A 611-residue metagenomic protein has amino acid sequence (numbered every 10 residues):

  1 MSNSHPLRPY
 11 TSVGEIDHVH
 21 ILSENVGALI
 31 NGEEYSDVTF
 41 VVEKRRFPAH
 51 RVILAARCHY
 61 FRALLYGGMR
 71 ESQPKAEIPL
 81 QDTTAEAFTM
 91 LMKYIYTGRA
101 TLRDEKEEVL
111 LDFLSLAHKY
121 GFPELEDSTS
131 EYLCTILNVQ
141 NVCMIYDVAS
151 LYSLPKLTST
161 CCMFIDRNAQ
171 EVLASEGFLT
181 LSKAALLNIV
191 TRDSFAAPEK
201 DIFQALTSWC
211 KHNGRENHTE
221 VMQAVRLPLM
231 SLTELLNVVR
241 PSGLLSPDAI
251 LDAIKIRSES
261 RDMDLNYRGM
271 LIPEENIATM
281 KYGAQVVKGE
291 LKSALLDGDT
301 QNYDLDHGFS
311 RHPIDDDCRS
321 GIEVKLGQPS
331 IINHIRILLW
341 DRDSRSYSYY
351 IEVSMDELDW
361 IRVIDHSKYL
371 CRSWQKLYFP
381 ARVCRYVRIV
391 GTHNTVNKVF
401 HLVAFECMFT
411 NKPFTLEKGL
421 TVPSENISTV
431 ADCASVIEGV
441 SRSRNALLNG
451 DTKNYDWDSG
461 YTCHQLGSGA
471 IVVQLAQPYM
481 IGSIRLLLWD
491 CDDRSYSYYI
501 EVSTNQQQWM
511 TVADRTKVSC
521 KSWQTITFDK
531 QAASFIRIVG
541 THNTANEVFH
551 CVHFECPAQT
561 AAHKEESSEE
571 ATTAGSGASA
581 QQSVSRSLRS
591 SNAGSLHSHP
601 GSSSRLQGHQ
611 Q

Functional and structural regions predicted by a protein language model:
M1-A55, E86, M90-E107: N-terminal BTB/POZ boundary and linker segment
S2-N3, A174-P273: Eukaryotic cytosolic interaction/assembly regions at protein N-termini and domain boundaries
D17, I21, N25, P48 (+16 more regions): Acidic, Ser/Thr-rich intrinsically disordered and amphipathic helical segments
V38, P48-A55, I78-Q81, D112-H118 (+4 more regions): Conserved, well-structured core segments
H59-K75, G98: Cytochrome P450 catalytic domain signature, combining two hallmark sequence patches
Y96-T180, L187, T191, A205 (+2 more regions): Post-BTB helical module
L232, L236-P329, W340-D343, E406-Q477 (+2 more regions): Disordered, acidic Ser/Thr/Pro-rich linker "stalks" and the adjacent N-terminal cap of the next globular domain
C318-S320, L339-K412, Q465-G469, L488-G577 (+2 more regions): Trp- and acidic/polar-enriched beta-sheet ligand-binding modules for extracellular glycan and matrix recognition
